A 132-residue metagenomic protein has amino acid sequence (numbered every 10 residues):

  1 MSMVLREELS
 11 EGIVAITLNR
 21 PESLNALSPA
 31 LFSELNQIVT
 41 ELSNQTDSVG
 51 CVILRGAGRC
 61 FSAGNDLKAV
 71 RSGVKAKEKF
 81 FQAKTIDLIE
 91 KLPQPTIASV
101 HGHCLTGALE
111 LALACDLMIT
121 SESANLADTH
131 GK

Functional and structural regions predicted by a protein language model:
M1-A57: Conserved CoA-thioester-binding segment of acyl-CoA-metabolizing enzymes
I16, L54, D66, L111-L113: Hydrophobic/aromatic residues within transmembrane alpha-helices of multi-pass small-molecule transporters
T17, R55, S99, A127-T129: Solvent-exposed beta-strand sheet faces enriched in polar/charged residues
L31-L35, F81, L111: Hydrophobic alpha-helical membrane-association signature
E41, S48, G56-L88, C104: Glycine- (often His-adjacent) and acidic-residue-rich active-site loop that binds/positions the CoA thioester
T85-K91, L105-K132: CoA-thioester-processing core
L92-A98: Short beta-strand/loop segments at the ligand-binding rim of alpha/beta enzyme cores
S99-L105: Glycine-rich beta-to-alpha transition loops that act as phosphate-gripper elements at the mouths of alpha/beta enzyme
